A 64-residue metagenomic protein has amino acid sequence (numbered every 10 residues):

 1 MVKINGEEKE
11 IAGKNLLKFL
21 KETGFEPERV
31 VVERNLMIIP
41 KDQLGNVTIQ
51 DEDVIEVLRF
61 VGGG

Functional and structural regions predicted by a protein language model:
M1-G62: Ubiquitin-like/PB1-type beta-grasp interaction modules and other compact soluble beta-rich domains
